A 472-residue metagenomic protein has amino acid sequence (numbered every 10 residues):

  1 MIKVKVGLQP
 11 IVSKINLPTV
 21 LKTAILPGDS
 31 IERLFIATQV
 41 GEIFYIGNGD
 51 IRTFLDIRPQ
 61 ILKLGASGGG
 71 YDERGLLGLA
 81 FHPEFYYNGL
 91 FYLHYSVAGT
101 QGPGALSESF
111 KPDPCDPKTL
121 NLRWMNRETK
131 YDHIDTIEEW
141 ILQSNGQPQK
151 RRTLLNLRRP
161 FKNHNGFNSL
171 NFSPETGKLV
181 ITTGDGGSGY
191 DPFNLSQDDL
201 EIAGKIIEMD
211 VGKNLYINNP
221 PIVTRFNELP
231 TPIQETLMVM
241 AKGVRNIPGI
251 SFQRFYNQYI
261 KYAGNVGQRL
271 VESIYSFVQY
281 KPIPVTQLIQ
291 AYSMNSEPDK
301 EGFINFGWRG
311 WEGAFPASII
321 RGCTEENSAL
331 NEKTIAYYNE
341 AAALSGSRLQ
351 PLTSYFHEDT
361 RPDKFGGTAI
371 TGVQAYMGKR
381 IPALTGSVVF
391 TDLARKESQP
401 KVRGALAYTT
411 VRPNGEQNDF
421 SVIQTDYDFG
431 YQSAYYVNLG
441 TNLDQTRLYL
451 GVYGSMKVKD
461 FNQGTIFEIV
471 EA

Functional and structural regions predicted by a protein language model:
M1-L17, Q147-R152, I233-E235, I423: A short helix->beta-strand "capping" segment at the edge of beta-propeller domains
P10-G41, G367-A375: Beta-strand-rich domains and repeat architectures in extracellular enzymes and scaffolds, especially beta-propellers
P10-N16, D56, G68-Y71, L155-F161 (+3 more regions): Surface loop/turn motifs at the tips and blade-to-blade linkers of beta-strand repeat domains
D29, A37, G65-G70, R74-L76 (+9 more regions): Beta-propeller domain segments
S30-R58, R403, N414: Beta-propeller domains
G47-D50, I141-G146, V211-K213, V278-K281 (+2 more regions): Short loop/turn segments that connect beta-strands within beta-propeller blades
G104-N171: Asp-box/WD-like beta-propeller blade repeats and closely related beta-sheet repeat scaffolds
